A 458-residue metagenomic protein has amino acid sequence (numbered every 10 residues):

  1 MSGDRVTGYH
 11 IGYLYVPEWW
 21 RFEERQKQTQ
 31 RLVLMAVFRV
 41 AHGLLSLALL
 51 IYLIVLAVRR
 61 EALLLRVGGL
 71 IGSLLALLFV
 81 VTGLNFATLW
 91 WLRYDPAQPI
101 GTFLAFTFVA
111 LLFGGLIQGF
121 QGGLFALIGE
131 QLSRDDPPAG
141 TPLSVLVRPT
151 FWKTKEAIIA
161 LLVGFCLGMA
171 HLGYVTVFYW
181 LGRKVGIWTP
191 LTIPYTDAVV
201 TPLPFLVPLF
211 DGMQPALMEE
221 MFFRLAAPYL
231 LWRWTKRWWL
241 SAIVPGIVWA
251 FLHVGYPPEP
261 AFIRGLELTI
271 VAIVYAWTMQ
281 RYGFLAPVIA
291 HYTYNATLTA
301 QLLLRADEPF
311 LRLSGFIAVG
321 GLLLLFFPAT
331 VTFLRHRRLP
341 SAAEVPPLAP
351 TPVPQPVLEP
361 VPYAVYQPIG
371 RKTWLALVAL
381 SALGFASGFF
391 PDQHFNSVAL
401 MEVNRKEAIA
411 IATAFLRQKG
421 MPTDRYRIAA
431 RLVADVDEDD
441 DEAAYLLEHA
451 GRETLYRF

Functional and structural regions predicted by a protein language model:
M1-V40, H394-F458: Soluble extramembrane regions of membrane proteins in the secretory/endomembrane system
E23-P194, V199-G212, A216-M221: Core alpha-helical transmembrane segments of integral membrane proteins
T29-A41, P309-I317, P368-R371: Juxtamembrane/start-of-transmembrane alpha-helix segments at the extracytoplasmic/lumenal side of membrane anchors
G43-I51, S73-V81, V319-T332, A379-A386: Hydrophobic core of alpha-helical transmembrane segments in multi-pass integral membrane proteins
R60-L77, D136-P137, E156-A157, R237-A242 (+3 more regions): Membrane-interfacial loop-to-transmembrane alpha-helix junctions, especially the N-terminal start
E130-A160, R335-G370: Membrane-interfacial, low-structure loops and terminal tails that flank and connect transmembrane helices in multi-pass
H171-T176, W180, I187-P340: Transmembrane helix-loop-helix hairpins at the membrane interface of multi-pass integral membrane proteins
A364-F390: Internal/C-terminal transmembrane anchor helices
